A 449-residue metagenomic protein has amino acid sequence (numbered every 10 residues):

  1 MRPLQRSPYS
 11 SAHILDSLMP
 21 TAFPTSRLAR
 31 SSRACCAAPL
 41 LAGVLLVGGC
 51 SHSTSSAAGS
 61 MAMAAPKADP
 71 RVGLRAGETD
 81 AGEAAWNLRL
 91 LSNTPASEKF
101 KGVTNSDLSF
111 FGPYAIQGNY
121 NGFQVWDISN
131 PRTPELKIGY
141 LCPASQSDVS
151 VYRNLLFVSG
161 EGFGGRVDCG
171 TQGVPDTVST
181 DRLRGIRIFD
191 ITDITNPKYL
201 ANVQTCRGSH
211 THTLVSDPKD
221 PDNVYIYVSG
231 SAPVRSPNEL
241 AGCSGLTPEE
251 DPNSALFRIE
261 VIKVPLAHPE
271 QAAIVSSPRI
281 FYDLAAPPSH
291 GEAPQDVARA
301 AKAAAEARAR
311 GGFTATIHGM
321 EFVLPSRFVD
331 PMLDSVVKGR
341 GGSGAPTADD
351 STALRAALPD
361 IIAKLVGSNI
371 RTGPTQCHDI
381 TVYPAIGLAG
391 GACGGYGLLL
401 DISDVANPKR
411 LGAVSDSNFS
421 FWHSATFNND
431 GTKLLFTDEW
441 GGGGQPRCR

Functional and structural regions predicted by a protein language model:
M1, I14, M19, V44-V47: Short hydrophobic transmembrane-like helices used for membrane targeting/insertion
M1-Q5, A12, S51, A267: Intrinsically disordered, low-complexity cationic segments
L4-S11, L46-V47, A64: A subset of signal/propeptide-processing and intrinsically disordered low-complexity segments in secreted/extracellular
S7, S11-A12, L18-P39: Bacterial N-terminal signal peptides that target proteins for export
A12-H13, G173: N-terminal targeting/docking segments
C36-G48: Bacterial N-terminal signal peptides
C50-R449: Feature marking well-ordered beta-strand scaffolds used for ligand recognition
